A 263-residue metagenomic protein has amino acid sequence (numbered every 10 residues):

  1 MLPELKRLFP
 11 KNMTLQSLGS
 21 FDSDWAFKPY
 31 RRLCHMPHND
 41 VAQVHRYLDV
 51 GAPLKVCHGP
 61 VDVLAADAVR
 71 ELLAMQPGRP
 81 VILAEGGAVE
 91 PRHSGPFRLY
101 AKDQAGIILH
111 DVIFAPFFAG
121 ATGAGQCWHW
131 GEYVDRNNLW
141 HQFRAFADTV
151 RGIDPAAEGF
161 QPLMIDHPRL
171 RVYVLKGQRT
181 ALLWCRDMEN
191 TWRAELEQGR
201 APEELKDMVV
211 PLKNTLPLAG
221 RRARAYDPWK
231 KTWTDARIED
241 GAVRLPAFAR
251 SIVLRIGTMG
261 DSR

Functional and structural regions predicted by a protein language model:
M1-V81: Active-site neighborhood of glycoside hydrolase catalytic domains
P10, G19-F21, Y47-L48, G87-V89 (+2 more regions): Catalytic metal-binding/acid-base residues of hydrolase active sites
A26-Y30, S94-P96, N137-N138: Short aromatic-enriched loop/helix-cap "lid" or pocket-rim segments at secondary-structure transitions that line
H35, V41, L54-P96, Y100-G125: Catalytic alpha/beta core domains of metabolic enzymes, predominantly
P77-I82, V89-P91, A105-D235, L245-R263: Aromatic- and carboxylate-lined catalytic core of secreted/periplasmic carbohydrate-active enzymes
G241-V243: Short strand-edge motifs at loop-to-beta-strand transitions and within beta-strands of extracellular beta-rich domains
